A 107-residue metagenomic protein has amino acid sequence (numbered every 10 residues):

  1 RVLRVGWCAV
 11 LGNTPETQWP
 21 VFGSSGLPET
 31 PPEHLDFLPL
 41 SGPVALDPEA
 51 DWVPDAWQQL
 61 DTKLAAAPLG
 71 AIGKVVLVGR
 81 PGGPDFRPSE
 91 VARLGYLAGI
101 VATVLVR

Functional and structural regions predicted by a protein language model:
R1-V2, G6-G79: GAF sensory domains
P81-D85: A generic structural motif
F86-T103: Amphipathic alpha-helical "output/dimerization" segments
L105-R107: Signal-transmission linkers at sensory-effector interfaces
